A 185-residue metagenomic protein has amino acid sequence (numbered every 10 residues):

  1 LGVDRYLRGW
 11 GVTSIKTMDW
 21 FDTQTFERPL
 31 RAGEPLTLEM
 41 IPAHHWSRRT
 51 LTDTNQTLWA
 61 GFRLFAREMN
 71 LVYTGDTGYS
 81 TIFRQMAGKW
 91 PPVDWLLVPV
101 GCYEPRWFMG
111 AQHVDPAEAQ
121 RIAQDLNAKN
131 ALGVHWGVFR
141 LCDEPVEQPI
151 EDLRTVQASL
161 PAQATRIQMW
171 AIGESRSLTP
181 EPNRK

Functional and structural regions predicted by a protein language model:
G2-R8, N70, T77-A171: Cap/insert and terminal regions of metallo-dependent hydrolase folds
Y6-D19: Helix-loop-beta element that forms the nucleotide-linked donor phosphate-binding surface in glycosyltransferases
G11-S14, G33-L36, A162-R166: A short helix-to-beta-strand connector/capping loop
M18-P91, T155, I172-K185: Core dinuclear metal-dependent hydrolase active-site scaffold
